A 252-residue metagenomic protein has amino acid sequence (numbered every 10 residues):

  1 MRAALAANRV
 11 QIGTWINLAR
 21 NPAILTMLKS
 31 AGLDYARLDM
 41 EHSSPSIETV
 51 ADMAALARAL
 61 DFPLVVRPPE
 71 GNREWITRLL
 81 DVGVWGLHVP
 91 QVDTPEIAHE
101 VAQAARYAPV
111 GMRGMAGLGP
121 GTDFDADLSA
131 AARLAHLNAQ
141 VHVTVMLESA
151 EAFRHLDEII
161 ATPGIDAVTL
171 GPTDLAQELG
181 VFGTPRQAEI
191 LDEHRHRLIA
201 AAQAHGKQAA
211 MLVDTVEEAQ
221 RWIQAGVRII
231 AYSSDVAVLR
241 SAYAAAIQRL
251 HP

Functional and structural regions predicted by a protein language model:
M1-L64, E70-G71, Q103, V143 (+1 more regions): Conserved N-terminal beta1-alpha1 strand-loop-helix module at the mouth
M1-W15, D127-A139, H196-A204: N-terminal amphipathic alpha-helix/helix-capping segment at the start of soluble metabolic enzymes
G13, A36-R37, H88, T169 (+2 more regions): Conserved beta-strand positions in the central sheet of alpha/beta enzyme cores
I24-T26, S30, V66, G71-W85 (+4 more regions): Catalytic cores of alpha/beta
I47-D81, Q103-V110, A135-N138, Q187-A210 (+1 more regions): Alpha-helix-loop-beta-strand connector modules within alpha/beta enzyme cores
N72, R113-S129, V141, L147-R154 (+2 more regions): C-terminal alpha-helical cap/extension of soluble enzyme domains
E74, G86-P163, D174-Q177: Conserved anion-binding
G86-E100, V168-Q177, V227-A246: Glycine-rich phosphate-binding active-site loops on the catalytic face of alpha/beta enzymes
